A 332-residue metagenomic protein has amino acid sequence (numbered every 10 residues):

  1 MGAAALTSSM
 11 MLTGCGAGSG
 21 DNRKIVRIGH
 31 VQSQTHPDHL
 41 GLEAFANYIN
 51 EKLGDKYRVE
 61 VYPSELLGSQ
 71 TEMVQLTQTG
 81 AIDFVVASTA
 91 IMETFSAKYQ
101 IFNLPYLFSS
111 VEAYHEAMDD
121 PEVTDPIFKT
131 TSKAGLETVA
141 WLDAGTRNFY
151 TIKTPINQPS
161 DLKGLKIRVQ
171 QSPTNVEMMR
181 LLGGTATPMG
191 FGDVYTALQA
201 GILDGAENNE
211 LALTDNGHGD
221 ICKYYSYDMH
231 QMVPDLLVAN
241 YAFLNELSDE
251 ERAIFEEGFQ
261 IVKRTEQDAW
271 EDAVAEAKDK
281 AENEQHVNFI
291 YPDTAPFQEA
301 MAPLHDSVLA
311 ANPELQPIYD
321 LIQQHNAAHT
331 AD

Functional and structural regions predicted by a protein language model:
M1-G2: N-terminal export leaders
M10-G14: C-terminal motif of bacterial Sec signal peptides marking the signal peptidase cleavage site
G16-E112, E122, T131-S132, E137-D332: N-terminal secretory/targeting leader peptides
A117-K129: Signature of the catalytic double-stranded beta-helix
